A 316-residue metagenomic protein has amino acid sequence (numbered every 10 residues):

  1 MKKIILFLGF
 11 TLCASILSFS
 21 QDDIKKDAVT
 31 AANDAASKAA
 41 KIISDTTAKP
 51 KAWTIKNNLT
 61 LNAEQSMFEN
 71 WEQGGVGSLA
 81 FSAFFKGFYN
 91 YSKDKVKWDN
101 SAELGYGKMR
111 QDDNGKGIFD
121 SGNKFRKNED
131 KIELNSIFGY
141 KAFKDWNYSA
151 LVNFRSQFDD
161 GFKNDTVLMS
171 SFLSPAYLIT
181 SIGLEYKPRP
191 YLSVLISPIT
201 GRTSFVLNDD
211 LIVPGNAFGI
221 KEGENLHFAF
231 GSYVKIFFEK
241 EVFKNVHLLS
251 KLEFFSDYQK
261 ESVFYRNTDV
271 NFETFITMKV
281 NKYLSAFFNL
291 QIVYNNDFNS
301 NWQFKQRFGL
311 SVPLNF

Functional and structural regions predicted by a protein language model:
S18-N58: Sec-dependent signal peptide cleavage junction
N57-L59, N100, A150-V152, I182 (+3 more regions): Membrane-embedded beta-strand positions of outer-membrane beta-barrel proteins
L61-M67, K93-K95, L104-R110, F154-D160 (+4 more regions): Transmembrane beta-strands of outer-membrane beta-barrel pores
E69-G75, I118-K124, F162-S170, F218-E224 (+2 more regions): Extracellular loop and loop/strand-boundary signature of outer-membrane beta-barrel proteins
G87-Y91, S136, Y140, Y186-P188 (+4 more regions): Residue-level signature of outer-membrane beta-barrel architecture
V96-W98, D145-Y148, Y191-V194, N245-L248 (+1 more regions): Repeated loop/turn-to-beta-strand initiation elements of outer-membrane beta-barrel proteins
L173, Y177, S181-S256: Detector for outer-membrane/organellar transmembrane beta-barrel domains, recognizing the amphipathic beta-strand
F304-F316: Outer-membrane beta-barrel "beta-signal"
